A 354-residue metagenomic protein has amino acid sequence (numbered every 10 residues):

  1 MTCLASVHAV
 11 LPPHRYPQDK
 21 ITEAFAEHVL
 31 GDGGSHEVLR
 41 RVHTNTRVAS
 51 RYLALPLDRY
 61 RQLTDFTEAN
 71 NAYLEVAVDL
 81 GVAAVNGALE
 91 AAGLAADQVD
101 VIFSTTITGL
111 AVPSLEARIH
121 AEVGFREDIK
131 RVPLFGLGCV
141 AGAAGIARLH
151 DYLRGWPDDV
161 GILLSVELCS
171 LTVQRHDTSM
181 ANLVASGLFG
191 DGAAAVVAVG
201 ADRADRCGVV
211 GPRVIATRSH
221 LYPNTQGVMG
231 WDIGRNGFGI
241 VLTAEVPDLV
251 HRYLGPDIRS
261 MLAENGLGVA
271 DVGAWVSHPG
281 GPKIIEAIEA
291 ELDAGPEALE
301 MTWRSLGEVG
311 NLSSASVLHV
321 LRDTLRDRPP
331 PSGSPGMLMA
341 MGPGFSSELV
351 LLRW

Functional and structural regions predicted by a protein language model:
M1-E75, R175-R252, P256-S260, M341 (+1 more regions): Condensing-enzyme catalytic core mediating Claisen C-C bond formation in acyl metabolism
T2, A96-D100, E127-K130, G155-G161 (+6 more regions): Short coil/turn connectors at secondary-structure junctions
L4, T46-F125, K130-G136, V269-I285: Conserved beta-ketoacyl condensing-enzyme motif
S6-H8, T105, F135, V160-E167 (+2 more regions): Short beta-strand segments
A84-V99, R206, P256-G273, L292 (+1 more regions): Phosphate/pyrophosphate-binding loops at sites that engage ATP/ADP/AMP, CoA/4′-phosphopantetheine, polyphosphate
T108-G109, R118-A121, R126-D128, P133-R154 (+3 more regions): Claisen-condensing/thiolase-fold acyl-transfer catalytic domains that form or cleave C-C bonds in fatty acid
A111-R118, L163-V184, A216-G234, G281-A290 (+1 more regions): Active-site-adjacent elements of ketosynthase-type condensing enzymes
